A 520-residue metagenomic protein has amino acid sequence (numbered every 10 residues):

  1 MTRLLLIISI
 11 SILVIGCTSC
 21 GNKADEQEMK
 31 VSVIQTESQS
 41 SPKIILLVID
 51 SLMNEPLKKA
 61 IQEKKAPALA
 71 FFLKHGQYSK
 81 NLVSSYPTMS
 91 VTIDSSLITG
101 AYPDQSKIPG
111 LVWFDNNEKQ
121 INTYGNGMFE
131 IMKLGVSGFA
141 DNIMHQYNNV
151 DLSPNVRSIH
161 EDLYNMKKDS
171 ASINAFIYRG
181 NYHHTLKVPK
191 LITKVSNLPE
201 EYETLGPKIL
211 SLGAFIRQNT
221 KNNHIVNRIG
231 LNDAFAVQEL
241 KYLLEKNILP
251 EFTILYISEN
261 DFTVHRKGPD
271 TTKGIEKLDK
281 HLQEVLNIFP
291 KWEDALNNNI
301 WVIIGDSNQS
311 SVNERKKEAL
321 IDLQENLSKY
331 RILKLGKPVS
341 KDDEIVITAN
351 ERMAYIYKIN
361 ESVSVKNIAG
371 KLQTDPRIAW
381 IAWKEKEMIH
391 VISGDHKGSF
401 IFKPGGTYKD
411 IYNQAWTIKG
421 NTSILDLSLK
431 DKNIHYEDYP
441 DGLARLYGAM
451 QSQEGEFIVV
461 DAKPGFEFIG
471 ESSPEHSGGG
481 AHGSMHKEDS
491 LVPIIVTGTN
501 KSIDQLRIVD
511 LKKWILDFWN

Functional and structural regions predicted by a protein language model:
T2-K23: Sec-dependent N-terminal signal peptides of Gram-positive bacterial secreted proteins and lipoproteins
N22-Y78, S84, T88: Active-site-proximal N-terminal segment of extracellular/periplasmic enzymes that hydrolyze or transfer
D50-S51, G305-N308, P464: Active-site metal-binding loops of divalent metal-dependent hydrolases
S79-I98, I173-H183: Short, solvent-exposed turn/loop segments enriched in Gly/Ser/Thr/Pro and often Arg
A101-Y102, S106-H265, G420, L427 (+2 more regions): His/Asp/Glu-rich, glycine-adjacent segments that coordinate divalent cations and/or stabilize oxyanion chemistry on
D151-L152, R228-V237, K267, T271-H281 (+1 more regions): Phosphate/oxyanion-binding active-site loops and adjacent basic polyanion-contact surfaces
L152-V156, D342-S502, I508, K512: Active-site neighborhoods of enzymes that stabilize oxyanions during catalysis
L278-D322, L327, I515: Metal-dependent active-site segment of extracytoplasmic phospho-/sulfohydrolases and closely related
